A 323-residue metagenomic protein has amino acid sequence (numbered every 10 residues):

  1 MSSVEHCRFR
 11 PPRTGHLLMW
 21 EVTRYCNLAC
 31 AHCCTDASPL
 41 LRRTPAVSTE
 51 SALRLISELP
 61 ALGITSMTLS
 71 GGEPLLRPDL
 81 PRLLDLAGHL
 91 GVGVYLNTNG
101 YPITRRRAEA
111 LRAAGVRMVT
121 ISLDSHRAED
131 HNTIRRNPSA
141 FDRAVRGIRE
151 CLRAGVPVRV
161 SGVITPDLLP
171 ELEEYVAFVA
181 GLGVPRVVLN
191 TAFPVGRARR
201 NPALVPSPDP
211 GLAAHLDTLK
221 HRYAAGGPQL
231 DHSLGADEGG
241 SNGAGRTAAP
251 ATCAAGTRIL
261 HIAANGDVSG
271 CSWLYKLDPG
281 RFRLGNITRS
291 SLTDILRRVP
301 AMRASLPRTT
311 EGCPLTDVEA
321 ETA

Functional and structural regions predicted by a protein language model:
M1-A114, M118: Conserved alpha-helical substructure of the radical SAM core
M1-T14, A248-P250, D267-A323: Flexible mid-to-C-terminal extensions adjoining Fe-S/redox cofactors in radical SAM and related proteins
Y25, A29, D36, G256 (+2 more regions): Cys/His-rich metal-chelating microdomains
R42, A113-A114, S122-D124, E129-A255 (+2 more regions): Radical SAM enzyme [4Fe-4S]-AdoMet core and its adjacent flexible, acidic and glycine-rich loops/tails across
R77, T104-R105, L169-L172, S269-G270: Short, well-ordered alpha-helical microsegments
V92, I259-L260: Generic short beta-strand
